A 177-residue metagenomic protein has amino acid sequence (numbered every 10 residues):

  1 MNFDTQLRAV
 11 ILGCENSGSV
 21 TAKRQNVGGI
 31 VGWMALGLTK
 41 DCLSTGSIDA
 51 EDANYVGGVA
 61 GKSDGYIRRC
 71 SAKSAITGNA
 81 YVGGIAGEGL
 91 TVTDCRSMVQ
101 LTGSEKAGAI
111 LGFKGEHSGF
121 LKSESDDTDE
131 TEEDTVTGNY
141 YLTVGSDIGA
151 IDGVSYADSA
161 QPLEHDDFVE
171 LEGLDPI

Functional and structural regions predicted by a protein language model:
M1-I177: Predominantly extracellular beta-rich ligand-binding scaffolds that present long acidic/polar faces for carbohydrate
